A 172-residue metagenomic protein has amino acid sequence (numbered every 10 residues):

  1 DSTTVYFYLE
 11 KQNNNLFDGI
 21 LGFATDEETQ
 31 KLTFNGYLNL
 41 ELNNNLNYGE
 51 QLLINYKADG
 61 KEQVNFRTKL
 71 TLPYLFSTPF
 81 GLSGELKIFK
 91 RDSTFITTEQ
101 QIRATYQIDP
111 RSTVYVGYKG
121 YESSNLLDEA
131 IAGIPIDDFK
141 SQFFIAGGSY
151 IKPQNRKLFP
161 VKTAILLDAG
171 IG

Functional and structural regions predicted by a protein language model:
D1-L166: Gram-negative/organellar outer-membrane beta-barrel architecture
L167-G172: Short glycine-rich beta-strand segments
